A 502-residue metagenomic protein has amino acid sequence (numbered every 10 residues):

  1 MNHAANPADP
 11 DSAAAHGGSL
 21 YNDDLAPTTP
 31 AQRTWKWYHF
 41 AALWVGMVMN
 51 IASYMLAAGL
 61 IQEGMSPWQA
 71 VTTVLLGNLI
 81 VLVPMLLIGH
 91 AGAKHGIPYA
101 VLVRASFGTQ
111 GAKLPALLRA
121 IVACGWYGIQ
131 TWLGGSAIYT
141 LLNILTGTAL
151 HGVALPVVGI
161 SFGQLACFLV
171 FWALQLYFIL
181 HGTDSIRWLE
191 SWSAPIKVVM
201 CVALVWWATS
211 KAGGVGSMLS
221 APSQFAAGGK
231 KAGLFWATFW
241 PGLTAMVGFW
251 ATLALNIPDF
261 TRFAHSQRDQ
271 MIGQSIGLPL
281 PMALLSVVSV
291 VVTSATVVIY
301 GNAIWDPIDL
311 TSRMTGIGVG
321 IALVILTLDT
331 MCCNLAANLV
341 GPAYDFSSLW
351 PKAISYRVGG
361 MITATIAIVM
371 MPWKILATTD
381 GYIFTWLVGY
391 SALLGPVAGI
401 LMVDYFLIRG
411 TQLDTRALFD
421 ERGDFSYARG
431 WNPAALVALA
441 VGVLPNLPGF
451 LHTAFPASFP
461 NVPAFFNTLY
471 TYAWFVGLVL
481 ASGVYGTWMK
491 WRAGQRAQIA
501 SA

Functional and structural regions predicted by a protein language model:
M1-P67, C201-L204, A212-G214, G229 (+3 more regions): Membrane-interface "cap" regions at the ends of multi-pass membrane proteins
W37-Y54, C167-L174, W207-A212, Q224-S289 (+2 more regions): Hydrophobic, membrane-embedded alpha-helices of multi-pass small-molecule transporters
N50-S53, L76-M85, L118-Q130, I196-K211 (+4 more regions): Selective recognition of specific alpha-helical transmembrane segments in multi-pass small-molecule
I61-G64, G89-A93, S106, L114 (+6 more regions): Membrane-water interface regions at transmembrane-helix termini and the short interhelical loops of multi-pass membrane
A116, N143-L180, P195-L204, G242-I257 (+2 more regions): Transmembrane alpha-helical segments of multi-pass small-molecule transport proteins
L118, I129, G135, A166-K211 (+3 more regions): Membrane-interface loop-to-helix entry segments
T131, G135-I144, I196-A226, F249 (+3 more regions): Hydrophobic alpha-helical segments and their helix-loop junctions in multi-pass secondary transporters
I196, V358, V397-V484, Q498: C-terminal membrane-solvent junction of multi-pass transporters and transport-like membrane proteins
